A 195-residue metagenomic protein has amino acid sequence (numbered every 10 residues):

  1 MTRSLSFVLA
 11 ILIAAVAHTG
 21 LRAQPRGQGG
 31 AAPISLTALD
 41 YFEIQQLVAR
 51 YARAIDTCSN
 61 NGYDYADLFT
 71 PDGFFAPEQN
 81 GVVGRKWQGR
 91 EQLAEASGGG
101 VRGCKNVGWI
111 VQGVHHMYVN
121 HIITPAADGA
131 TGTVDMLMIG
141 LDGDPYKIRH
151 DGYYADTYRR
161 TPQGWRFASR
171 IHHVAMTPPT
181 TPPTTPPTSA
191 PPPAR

Functional and structural regions predicted by a protein language model:
M1-V8: Bacterial N-terminal signal peptides that target proteins for export
V8-V16: Bacterial N-terminal signal peptides
T19-R22: Sec/Tat signal peptide C-region and signal peptidase I cleavage site
Q24-A38, G108-R195: A beta-strand edge to alpha-helix "cap/lid" segment located at domain peripheries
Q24-P71: Short, low-complexity N-terminal intrinsically disordered segments enriched in polar/charged residues
I55, F69-T70, P77, M136-M138 (+1 more regions): Short beta-strand segments enriched in hydrophobic/aromatic residues within well-folded beta-rich domains
N61-G62, A66-D135: A solvent-exposed, acidic/Ser-Thr-rich amphipathic alpha-helical stretch
